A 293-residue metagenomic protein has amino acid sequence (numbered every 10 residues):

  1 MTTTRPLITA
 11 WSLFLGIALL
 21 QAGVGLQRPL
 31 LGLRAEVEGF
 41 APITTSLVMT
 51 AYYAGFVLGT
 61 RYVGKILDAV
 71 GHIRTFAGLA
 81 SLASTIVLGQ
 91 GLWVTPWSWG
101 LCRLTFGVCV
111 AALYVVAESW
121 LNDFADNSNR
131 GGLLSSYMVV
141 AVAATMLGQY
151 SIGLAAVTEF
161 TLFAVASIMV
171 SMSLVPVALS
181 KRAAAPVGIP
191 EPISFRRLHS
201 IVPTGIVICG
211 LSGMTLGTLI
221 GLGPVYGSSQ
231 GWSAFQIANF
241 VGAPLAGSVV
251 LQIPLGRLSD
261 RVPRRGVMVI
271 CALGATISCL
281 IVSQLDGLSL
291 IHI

Functional and structural regions predicted by a protein language model:
P6-Y53, T204-I208, G217-Y226, Q230: Helix-loop boundary and gating motifs at the non-cytosolic
Y53-R61, T145-M146, L245-I253: Residue-level signature of mid-helix packing/kink "hotspots" within the transmembrane helices of 12-pass Major
G59-G71, A156, L251-P263: Helix-to-loop junctions at the C-terminal end of transmembrane segments in multipass secondary transporters
G71, L92-V94, P263, Q284-D286: Helix-breaking motifs and short loop linkers at transmembrane-helix boundaries and internal kinks in secondary membrane
R74-L88, S167, G266-I281: Structural signature of the two symmetry-related core transmembrane helices
L104-V139: Cytoplasmic helix-loop-helix junction between adjacent transmembrane helices in 12-TM secondary transporters
I152-G153, S167-V187: C-terminal membrane-cytosol helix-exit motif in multi-pass small-molecule transporters
I291-I293: Conserved small/polar residues in nucleotide/adenosyl-binding loops
